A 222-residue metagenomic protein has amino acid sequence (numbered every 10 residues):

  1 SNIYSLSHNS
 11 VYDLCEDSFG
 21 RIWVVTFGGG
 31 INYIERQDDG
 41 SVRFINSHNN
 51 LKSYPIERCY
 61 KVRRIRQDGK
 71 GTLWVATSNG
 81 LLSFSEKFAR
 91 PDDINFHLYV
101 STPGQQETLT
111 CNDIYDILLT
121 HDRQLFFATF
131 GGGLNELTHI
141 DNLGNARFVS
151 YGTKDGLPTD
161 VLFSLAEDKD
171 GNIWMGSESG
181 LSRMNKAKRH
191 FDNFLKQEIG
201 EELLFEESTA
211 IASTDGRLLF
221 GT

Functional and structural regions predicted by a protein language model:
S1-T222: Carboxylate-rich, polar loop motifs that coordinate divalent cations or form catalytic acidic clusters
